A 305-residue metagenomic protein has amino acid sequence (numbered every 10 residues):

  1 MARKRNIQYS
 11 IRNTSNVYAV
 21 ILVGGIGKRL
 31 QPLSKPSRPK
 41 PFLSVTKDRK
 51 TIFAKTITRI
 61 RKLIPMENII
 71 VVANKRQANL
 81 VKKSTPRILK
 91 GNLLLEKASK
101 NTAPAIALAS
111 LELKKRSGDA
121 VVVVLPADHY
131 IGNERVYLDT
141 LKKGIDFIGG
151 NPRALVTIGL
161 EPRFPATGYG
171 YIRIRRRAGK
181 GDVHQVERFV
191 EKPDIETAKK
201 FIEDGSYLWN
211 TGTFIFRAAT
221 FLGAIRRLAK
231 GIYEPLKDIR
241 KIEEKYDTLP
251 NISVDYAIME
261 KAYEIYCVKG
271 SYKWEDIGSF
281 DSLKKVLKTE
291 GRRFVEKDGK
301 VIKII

Functional and structural regions predicted by a protein language model:
A2-I7, N13-N16, F216-I305: Left-handed beta-helix
N13-L80, S84, G91-L95, K100 (+3 more regions): N-terminal glycine-rich phosphate-binding loop and ensuing alpha1 helix
A19-I21, I70-V71, V124, T157-I158 (+1 more regions): Structural beta-sheet core signal
G25, D128, S279: Active-site glycine-centered loops adjacent to acidic/histidine catalytic or metal-binding residues that shape
A73, L125, P193, F216 (+1 more regions): A conserved hydrophobic position in a structured secondary element of the catalytic/binding core that shapes
P86-R177, I215-F216, L222-A229: Conserved beta-loop-beta/alpha segment of the NTase-like Rossmann-fold superfamily that binds/positions NTPs
I174-L208: A short, charged helix-loop
G205-R217: Short loop-to-beta-strand entry elements in the cores of soluble alpha/beta enzymes
